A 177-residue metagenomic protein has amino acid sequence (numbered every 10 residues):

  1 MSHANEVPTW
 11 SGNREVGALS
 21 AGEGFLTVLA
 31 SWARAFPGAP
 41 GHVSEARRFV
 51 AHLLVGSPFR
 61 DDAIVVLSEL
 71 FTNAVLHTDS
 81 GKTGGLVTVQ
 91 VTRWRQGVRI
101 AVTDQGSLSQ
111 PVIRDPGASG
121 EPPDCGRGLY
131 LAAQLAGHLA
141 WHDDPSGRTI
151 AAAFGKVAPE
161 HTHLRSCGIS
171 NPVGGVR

Functional and structural regions predicted by a protein language model:
M1-A33, V75-R177: Conserved beta-strand-loop-beta-strand hairpin that lines the nucleotide-binding pocket of ATP/GTP-utilizing enzymes
A33-V43: STAS-typified acidic loop motif
E45-S68, E121: Conserved short strand/loop->alpha-helix "switch" segment adjacent to the catalytic nucleotide/phosphoryl-transfer site
P58-G85: Conserved ATP-binding N-box helix of the HATPase_c
